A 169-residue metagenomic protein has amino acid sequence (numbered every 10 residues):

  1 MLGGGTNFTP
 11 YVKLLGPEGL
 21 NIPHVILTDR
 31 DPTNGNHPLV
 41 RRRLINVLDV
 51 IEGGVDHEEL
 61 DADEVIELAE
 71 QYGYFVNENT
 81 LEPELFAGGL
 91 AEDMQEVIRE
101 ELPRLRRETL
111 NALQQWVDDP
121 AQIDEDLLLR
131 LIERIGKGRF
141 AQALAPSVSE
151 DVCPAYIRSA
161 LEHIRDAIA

Functional and structural regions predicted by a protein language model:
M1-A169: Acidic, divalent-metal-binding catalytic cores of TOPRIM and closely related two-metal-ion phosphodiester/pyrophosphate
